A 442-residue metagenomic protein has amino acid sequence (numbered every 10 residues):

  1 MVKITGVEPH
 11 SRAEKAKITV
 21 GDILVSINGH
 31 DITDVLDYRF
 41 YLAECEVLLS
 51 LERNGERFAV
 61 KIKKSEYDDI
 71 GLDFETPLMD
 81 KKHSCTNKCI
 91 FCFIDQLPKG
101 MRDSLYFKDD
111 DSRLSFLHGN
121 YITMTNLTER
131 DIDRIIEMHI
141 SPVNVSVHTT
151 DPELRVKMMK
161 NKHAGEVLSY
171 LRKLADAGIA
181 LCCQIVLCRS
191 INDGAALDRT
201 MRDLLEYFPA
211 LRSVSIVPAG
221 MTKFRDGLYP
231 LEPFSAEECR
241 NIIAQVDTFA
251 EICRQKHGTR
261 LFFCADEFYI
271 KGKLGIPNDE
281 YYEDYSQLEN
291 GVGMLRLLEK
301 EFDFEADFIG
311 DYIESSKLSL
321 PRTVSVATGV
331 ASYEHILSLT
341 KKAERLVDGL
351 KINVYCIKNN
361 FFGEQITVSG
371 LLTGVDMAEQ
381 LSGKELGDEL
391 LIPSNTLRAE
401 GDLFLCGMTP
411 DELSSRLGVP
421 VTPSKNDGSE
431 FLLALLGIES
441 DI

Functional and structural regions predicted by a protein language model:
M1-E8: PDZ/PDZ-like groove recognition
A13, G21-L24, L49, C92: Terminal peptide-recognition signature
K15-T33: Conserved PDZ fold ligand-binding element
D31-Y38, F58-A59: Short, Lys/Arg- and Gly-enriched loop/turn segments at beta-strand edges
L36-S50, S65-Y67: Short, compositionally biased
G55-R57, E66-A210, A219-F249: Conserved Radical SAM active-site core
I191, L211-E237, K256-E280, N359-E364 (+1 more regions): Flexible glycine/acidic-rich beta-alpha junction loops that bind and position SAM and/or redox cofactors in anaerobic
K273-I442: Radical SAM enzyme core and accessory elements
